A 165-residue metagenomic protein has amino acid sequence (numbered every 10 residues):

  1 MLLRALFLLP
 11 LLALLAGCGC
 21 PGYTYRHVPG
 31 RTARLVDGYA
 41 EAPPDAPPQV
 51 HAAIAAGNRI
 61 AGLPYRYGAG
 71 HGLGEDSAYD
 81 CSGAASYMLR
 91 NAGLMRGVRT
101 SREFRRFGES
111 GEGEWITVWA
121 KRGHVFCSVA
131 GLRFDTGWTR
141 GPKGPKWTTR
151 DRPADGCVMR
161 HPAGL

Functional and structural regions predicted by a protein language model:
M1-F7: Bacterial N-terminal signal peptides that target proteins for export
A5, G17-P64, R140-L165: Intrinsically disordered, low-complexity, Pro/Ser/Thr/Asn/Gly/Ala-rich spacer/linker segments adjacent to signal
D37-Y39, G68-L73, R102-F107: Short linear capping/connector segments at secondary-structure termini
P43-A46, I54, S86, R90-L165: ...with weaker cross-activation on analogous glycine-rich loops/strands in unrelated enzymes
N58-A78: Active-site nucleophile-His-acid catalytic modules used for acyl/amide transfer and hydrolysis across diverse enzymes
L73-A92: Active-site nucleophilic cysteine motif
